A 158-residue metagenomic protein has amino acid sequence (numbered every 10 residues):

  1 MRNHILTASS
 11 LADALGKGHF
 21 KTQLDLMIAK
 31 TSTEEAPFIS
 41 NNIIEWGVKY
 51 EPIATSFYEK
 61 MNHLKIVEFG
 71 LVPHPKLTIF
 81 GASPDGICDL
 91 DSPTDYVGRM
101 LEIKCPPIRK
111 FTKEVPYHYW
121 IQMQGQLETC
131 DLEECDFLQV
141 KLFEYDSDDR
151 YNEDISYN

Functional and structural regions predicted by a protein language model:
M1-K49, I53, E144-D146: Charged, glycine-rich intrinsically disordered N-terminal tails and low-complexity linkers that flank
K60-P84, C88-N158: Nucleic-acid nuclease catalytic cores
